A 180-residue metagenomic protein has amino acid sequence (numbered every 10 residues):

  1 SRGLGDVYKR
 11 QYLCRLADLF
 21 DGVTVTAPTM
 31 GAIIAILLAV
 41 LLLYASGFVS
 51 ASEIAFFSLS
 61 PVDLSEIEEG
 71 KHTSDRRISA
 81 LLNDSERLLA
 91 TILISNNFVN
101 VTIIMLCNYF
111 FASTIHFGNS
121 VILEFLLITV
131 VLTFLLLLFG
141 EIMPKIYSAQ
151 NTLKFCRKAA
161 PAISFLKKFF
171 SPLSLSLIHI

Functional and structural regions predicted by a protein language model:
S1-Y8: Short, small-residue-biased leader/transition segments that mark boundaries at the very start of proteins
K9-I178: Membrane-embedded alpha-helical segments of inner-membrane proteins
